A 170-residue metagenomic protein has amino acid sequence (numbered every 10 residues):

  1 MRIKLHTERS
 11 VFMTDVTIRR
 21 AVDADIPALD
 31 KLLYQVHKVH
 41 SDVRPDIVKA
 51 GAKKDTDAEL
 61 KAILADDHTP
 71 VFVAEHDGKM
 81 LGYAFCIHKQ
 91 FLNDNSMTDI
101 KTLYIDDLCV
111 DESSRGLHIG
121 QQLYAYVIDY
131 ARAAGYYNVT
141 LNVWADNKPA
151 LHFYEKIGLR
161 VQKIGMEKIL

Functional and structural regions predicted by a protein language model:
T17-K31: A short beta-loop-alpha structural element at the N-terminal edge of CoA-dependent acyl/N-acetyltransferase catalytic
K38-L60: Conserved GNAT-fold acetyl-CoA-binding loop/helix
A58-V73, Y104: A short helix-loop-beta-strand connector motif used in the catalytic cores of GNAT acetyltransferases and, in some
V73, K79-H88, Y104, C109: Conserved beta-strand in the GNAT
D107-V110, G116-D129, K156: Conserved acetyl-CoA-binding loop-helix of GNAT-fold acetyltransferases
Q121, A145-K163: Conserved active-site alpha-helix within GNAT-family acetyltransferase domains
A131-N142: Conserved GNAT acetyl-CoA-binding A-motif
T140-A150, E167-L170: Conserved beta-strand-loop-alpha-helix junction that forms the acyl-donor binding cleft
